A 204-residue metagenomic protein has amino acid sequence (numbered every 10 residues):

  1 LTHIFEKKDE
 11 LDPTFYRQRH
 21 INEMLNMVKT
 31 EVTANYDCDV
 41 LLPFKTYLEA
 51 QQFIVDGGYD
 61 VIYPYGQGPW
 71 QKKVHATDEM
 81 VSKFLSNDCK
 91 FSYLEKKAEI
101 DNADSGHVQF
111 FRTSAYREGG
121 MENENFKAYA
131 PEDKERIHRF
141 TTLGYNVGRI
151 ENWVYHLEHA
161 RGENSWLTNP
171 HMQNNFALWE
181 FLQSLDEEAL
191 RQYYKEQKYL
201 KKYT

Functional and structural regions predicted by a protein language model:
L1-M27: Active-site-proximal specificity loops/subdomain of glycosyltransferases
E6, I62-Q67, I150-N152, L157: Short glycine/serine/threonine-enriched helix-capping/active-site loop that flanks the nucleotide-sugar donor pocket
R17-N22, D39-V40, Y47, D104-Q109 (+2 more regions): Conserved glycosyltransferase catalytic-site signature
V28-E31, M121: Active-site acidic short loop of glycosyltransferases
T30, G58-D60, Y145: Short, high-confidence coil segments that cap the C-terminus of an alpha-helix and link into the following beta-strand
E31-L41: Short beta-strand-to-loop acidic/aromatic patch adjacent to the donor-nucleotide binding site
P43-E124: Conserved catalytic core of nucleotide-sugar-dependent glycosyltransferases
N125-T204: C-terminal catalytic/acceptor-binding lobe
